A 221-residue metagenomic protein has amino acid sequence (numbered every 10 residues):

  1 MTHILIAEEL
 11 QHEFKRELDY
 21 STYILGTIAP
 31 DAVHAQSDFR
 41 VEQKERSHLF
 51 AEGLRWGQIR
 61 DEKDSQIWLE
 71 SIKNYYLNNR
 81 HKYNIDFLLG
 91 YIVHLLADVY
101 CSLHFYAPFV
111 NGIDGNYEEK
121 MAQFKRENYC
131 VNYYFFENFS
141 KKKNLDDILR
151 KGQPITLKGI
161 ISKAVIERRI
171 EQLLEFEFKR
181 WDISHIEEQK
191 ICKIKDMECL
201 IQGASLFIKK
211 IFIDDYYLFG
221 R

Functional and structural regions predicted by a protein language model:
M1-R221: N-terminal leader/auxiliary helical segments
